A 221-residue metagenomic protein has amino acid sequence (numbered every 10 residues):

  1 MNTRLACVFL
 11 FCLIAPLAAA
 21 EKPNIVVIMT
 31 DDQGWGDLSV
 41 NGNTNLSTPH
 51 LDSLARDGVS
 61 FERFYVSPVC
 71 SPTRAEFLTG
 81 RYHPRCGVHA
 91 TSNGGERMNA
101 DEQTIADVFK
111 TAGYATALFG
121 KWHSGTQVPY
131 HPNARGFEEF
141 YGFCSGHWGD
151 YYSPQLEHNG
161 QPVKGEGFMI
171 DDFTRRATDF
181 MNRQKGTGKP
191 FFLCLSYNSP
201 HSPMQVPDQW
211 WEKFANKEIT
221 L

Functional and structural regions predicted by a protein language model:
N2, L17-L221: Formylglycine-dependent sulfatase
A6-P16: Bacterial N-terminal signal peptides
